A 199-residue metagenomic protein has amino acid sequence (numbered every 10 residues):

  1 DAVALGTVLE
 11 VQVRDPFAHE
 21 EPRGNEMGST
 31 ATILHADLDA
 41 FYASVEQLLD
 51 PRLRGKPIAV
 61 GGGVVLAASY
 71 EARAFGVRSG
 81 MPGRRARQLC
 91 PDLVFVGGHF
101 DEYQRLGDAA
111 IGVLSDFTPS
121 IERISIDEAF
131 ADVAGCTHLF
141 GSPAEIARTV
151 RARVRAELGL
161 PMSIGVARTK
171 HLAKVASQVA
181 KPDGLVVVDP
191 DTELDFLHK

Functional and structural regions predicted by a protein language model:
A2-T7, A18: Short linear motifs in low-complexity or flexible loops
T7-V13: Short, intrinsically disordered low-complexity segments enriched in Ser/Thr with adjacent Pro
D15-K199: Gly/Gly-Pro- and Ser/Thr-rich, intrinsically disordered tail segments characteristic of DNA damage-repair and tolerance
